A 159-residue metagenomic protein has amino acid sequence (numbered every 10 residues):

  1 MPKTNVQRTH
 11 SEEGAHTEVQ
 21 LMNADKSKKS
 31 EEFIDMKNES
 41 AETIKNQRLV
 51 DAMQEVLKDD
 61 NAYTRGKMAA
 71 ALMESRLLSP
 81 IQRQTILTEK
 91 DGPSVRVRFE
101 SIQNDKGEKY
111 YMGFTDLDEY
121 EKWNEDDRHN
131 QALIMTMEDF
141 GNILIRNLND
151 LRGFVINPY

Functional and structural regions predicted by a protein language model:
P2-Y159: An interfacial alpha-helical scaffold signature
